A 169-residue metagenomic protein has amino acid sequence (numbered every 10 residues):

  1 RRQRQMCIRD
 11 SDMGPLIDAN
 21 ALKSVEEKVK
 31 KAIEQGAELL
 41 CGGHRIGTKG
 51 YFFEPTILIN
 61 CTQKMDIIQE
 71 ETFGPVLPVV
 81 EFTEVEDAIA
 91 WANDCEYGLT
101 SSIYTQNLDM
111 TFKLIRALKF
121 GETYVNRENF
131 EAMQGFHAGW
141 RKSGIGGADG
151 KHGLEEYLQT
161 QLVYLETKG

Functional and structural regions predicted by a protein language model:
R1-I8: Short, small-residue-biased leader/transition segments that mark boundaries at the very start of proteins
R4, A37, V76-L77: Short, conserved active-site loop motifs that form the nucleotide-linked donor/cofactor pocket
R9-G14: Short linear capping/connector segments at secondary-structure termini
L16-E26: Short beta-strand to alpha-helix junction loop
G36-R45: Short secondary-structure junctions
R45, F52-G169: Conserved C-terminal structural/oligomerization subdomain of aldehyde/semialdehyde dehydrogenase
